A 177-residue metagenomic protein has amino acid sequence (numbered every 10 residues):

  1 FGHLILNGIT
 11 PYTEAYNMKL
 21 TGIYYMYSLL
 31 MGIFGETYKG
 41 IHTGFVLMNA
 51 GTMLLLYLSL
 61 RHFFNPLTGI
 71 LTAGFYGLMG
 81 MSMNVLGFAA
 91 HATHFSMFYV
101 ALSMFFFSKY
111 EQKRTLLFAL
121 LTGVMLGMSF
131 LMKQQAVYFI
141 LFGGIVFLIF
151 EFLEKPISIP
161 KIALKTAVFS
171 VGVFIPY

Functional and structural regions predicted by a protein language model:
F1, N7, Y12-L29, E36-K39: Extracytoplasmic catalytic/substrate-binding loops of multi-pass membrane glycan-assembly enzymes
T21, Y25, G35-L54, L86: Loop-to-helix entry region of an early transmembrane alpha helix in multi-pass inner-membrane enzymes
T43-L67, L71, L78, L102-F105: Transmembrane-helix motifs of polytopic, lipid-linked glycan transferases
T72-M81, S96, L126, F130: Short helix- or helix-capping micro-motifs that position conserved polar/aromatic residues at function-defining sites
L86-F95: Short acidic/glycine- and proline-prone juxtamembrane loop motifs at membrane-interface regions of multi-pass membrane
A101-L121, L148-I157: Membrane-interface transmembrane helices that cradle and orient dolichyl/undecaprenyl
L117-Q134, I140-I145, S170-Y177: Membrane-interface alpha helices of multi-pass inner-membrane proteins
F139-F174: Perimembrane helix-loop-helix junctions
